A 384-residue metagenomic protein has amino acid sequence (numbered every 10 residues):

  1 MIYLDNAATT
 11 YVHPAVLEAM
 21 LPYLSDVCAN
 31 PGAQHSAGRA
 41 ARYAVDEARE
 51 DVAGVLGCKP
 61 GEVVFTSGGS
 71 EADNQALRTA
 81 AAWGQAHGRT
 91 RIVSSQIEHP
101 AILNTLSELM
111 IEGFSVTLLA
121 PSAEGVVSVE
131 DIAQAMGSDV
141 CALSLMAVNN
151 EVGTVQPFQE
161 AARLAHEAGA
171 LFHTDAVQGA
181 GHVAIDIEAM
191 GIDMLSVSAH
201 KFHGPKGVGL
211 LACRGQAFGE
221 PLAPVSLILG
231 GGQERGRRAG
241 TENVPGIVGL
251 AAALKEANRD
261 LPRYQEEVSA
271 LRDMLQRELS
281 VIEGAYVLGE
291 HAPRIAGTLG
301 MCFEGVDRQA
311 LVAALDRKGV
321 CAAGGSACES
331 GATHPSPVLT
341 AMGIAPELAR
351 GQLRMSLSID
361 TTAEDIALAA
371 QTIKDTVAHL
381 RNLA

Functional and structural regions predicted by a protein language model:
M1-A384: Pyridoxal 5′-phosphate
